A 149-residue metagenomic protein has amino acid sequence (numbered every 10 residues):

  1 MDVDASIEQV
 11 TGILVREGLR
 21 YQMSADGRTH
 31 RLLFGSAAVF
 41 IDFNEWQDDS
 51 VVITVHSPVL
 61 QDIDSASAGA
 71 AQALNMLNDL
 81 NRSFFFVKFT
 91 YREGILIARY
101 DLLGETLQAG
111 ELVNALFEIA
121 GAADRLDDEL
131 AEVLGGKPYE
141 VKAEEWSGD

Functional and structural regions predicted by a protein language model:
M1-F40, Y91: Charge-rich, low-complexity N-terminal segments
M1-I13, Q61-N75, E140: Short, basic/low-complexity N-terminal boundary segments at the transition from targeting/disordered tails
R28-H30, V51, L96: Hydrophobic residues embedded in beta-strands of well-ordered beta-sheets
F40-D64: A short acidic-to-branched-hydrophobic micro-motif
H56-R99, G148: Short, internal acidic amphipathic alpha-helical interface segments that mediate docking to partner proteins
L74-N81, Q108-L134: Ampiphathic alpha-helical segments that act as solvent-exposed interaction surfaces
T90-A120: A short, solvent-exposed beta-edge/loop patch
A131-D149: Short, highly charged C-terminal tails/helix-capping segments
